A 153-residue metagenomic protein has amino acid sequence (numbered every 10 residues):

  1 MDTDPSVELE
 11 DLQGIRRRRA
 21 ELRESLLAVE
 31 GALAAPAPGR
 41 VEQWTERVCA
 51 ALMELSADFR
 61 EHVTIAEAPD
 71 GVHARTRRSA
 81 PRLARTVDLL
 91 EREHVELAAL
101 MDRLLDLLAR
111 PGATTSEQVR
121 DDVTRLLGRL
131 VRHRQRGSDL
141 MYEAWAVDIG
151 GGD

Functional and structural regions predicted by a protein language model:
M1-D153: Small-residue-biased structural context
